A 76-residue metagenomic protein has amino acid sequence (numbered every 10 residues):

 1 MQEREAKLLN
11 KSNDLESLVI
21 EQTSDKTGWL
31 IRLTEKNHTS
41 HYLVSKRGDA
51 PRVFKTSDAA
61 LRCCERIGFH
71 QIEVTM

Functional and structural regions predicted by a protein language model:
M1-N13: Negatively charged, low-complexity tracts enriched in Asp/Glu with abundant Ser/Thr
K7, H41, R52: Flexible, active-site-adjacent loop/turn segments at secondary-structure boundaries
E16, H70: Short acidic/polar active-site loop segments enriched in Thr and Asp
S17-I20, L61: Short secondary-structure capping/turn segments at boundaries of alpha-helices and beta-strands
E21-D49, F69: Short aromatic-glycine-(Arg/Gly/Cys) micro-motifs in beta-strand/loop hairpins
R47-S57: Short, highly charge-biased, low-complexity peptide segments
K55-F69: A short, charged, amphipathic alpha-helix used as a generic interaction element across diverse proteins
Q71-M76: Short hydrophobic/aromatic patches at helix-to-coil boundaries
